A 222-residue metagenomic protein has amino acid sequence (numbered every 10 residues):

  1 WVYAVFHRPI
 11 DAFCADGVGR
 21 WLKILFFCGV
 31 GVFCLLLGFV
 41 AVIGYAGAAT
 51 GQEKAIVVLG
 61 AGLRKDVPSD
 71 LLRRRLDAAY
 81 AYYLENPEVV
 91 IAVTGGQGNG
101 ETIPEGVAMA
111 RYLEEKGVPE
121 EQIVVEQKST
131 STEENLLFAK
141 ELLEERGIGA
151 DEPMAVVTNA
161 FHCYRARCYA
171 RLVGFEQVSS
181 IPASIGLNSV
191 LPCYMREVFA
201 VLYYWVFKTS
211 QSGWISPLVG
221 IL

Functional and structural regions predicted by a protein language model:
W1-D11, L222: Membrane-embedded alpha-helical segments of integral membrane proteins
A4, V32-A41, W205, T209: Short hydrophobic alpha-helical membrane-anchoring segments
P9-W21: Membrane-interface helix-boundary motifs at transmembrane edges
D16, G29, A46-A48: Residue-level signal for protein termini and structural transition zones
V18-V40: Internal/C-terminal transmembrane anchor helices
L37-R196: A structural signal for short, hydrophobic/glycine-enriched beta-strand patches
V190-W214: A transmembrane-helix-recognition feature enriched in membrane-embedded lipid enzymes and envelope glyco-/phospholipid
G213-L222: The feature marks non-catalytic terminal segments
